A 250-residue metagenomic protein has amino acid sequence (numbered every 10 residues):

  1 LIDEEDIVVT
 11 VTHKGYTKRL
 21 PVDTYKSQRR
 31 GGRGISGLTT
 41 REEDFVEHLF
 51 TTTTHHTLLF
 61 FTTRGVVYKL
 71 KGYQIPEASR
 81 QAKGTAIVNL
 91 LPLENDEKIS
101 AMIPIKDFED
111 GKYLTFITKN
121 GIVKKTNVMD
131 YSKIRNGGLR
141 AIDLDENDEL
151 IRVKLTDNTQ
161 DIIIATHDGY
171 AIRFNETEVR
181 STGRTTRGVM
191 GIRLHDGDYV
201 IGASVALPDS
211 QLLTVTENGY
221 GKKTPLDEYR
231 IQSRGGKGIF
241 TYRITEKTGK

Functional and structural regions predicted by a protein language model:
L1-K250: Short, structured "edge-of-domain" segments at secondary-structure transitions
